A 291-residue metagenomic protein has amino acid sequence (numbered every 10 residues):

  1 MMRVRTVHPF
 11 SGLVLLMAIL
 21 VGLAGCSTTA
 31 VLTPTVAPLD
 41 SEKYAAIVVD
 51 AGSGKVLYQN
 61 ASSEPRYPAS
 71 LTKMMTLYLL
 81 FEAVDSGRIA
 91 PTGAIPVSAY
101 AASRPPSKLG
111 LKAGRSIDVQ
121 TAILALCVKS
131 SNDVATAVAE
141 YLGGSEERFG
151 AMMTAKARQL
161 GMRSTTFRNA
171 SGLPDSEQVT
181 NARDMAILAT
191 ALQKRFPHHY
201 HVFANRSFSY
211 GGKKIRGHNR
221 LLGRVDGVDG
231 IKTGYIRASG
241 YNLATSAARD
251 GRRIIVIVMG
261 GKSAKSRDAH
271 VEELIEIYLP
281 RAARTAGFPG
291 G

Functional and structural regions predicted by a protein language model:
M2-V14: Bacterial N-terminal signal peptides that target proteins for export
R5-V7, V49, H218: Intrinsic-disorder/low-complexity regions
V14-L20: Sec-dependent N-terminal signal peptides
G22-G25: C-terminal motif of bacterial Sec signal peptides marking the signal peptidase cleavage site
S27-T180, T190-Q193: Active-site-adjacent loops and short helices of periplasmic peptidoglycan-processing enzymes
V31-T35, L39-K43, V119, S145-G291: Penicillin-recognizing serine hydrolase domain
